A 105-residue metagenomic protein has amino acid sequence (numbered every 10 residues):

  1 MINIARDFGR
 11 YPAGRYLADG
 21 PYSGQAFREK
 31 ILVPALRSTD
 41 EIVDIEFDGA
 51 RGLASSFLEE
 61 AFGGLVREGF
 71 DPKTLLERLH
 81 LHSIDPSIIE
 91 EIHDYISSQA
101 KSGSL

Functional and structural regions predicted by a protein language model:
M1-R6: Short amphipathic
D7-E41, F47-I96: Amphipathic alpha-helical interaction surfaces in cytosolic regulatory modules
Q99-A100: Radical SAM/AdoMet-radical enzyme domain recognition
G103-L105: Extended, charge-rich low-complexity interaction segments
